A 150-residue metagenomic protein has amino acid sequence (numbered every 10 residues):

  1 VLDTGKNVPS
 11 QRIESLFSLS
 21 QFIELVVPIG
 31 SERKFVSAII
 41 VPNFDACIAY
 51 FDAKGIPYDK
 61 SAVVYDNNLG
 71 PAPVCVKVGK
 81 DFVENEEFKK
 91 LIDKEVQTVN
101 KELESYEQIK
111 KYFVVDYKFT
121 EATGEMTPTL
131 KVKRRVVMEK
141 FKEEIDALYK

Functional and structural regions predicted by a protein language model:
V1-K150: AMP-binding adenylation
